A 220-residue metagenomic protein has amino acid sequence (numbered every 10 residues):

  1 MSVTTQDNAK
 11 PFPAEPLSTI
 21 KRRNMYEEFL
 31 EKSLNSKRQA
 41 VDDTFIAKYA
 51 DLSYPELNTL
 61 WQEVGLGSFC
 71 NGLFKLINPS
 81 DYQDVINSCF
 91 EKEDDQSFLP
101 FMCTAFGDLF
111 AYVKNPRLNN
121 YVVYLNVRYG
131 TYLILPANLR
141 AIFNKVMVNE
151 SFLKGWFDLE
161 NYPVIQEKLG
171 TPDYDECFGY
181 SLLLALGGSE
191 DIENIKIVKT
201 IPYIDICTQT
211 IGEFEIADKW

Functional and structural regions predicted by a protein language model:
V3-R117, L182-W220: A surface-exposed partner-binding patch
G72-L73, T131-Y132, I165: Bulky hydrophobic/aromatic packing residues
N78-N87, V123, N144, I165: Charge-rich, low-complexity amphipathic helices in intrinsically disordered tails/linkers adjacent to domains
V122-W156: Compact, glycine/acidic-enriched structural inserts
F143-K199: An amphipathic alpha-helical core segment
